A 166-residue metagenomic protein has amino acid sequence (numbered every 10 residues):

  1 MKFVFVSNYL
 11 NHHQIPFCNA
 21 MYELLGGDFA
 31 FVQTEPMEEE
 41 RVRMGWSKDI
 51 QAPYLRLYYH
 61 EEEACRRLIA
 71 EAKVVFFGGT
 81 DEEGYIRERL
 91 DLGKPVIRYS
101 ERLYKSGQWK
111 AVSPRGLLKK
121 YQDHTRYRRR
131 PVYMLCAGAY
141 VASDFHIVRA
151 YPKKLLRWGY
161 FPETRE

Functional and structural regions predicted by a protein language model:
M1-I50, A70-A72: N-terminal subdomain of nucleotide-sugar transferases
K2-F5, E62-G84, K94-R98, L135: Short N-terminal targeting/anchoring amphipathic segment
L10-N11, G79-D81, R102, A137-Y140: Helix N-cap/beta->alpha junction signal
H13-Q14, M37-R43, G84-Y85, S106-G107 (+1 more regions): Short, charged/polar "capping" segments at the starts of alpha-helices and the immediately preceding loops
E40-A70, F76-G78, K105-Q108: A short, charged, and often flexible helix/loop element on the N-terminal side of the glycosyltransferase catalytic
R89-Q108, L135, L155-W158: Active-site proximal beta-strand in glycosyltransferases
K105-R126, T164: Nucleotide-sugar donor phosphate/pyrophosphate-binding loop at the beta->alpha transition of glycosyltransferases
R129-E166: Donor nucleotide-sugar binding/catalytic pocket of nucleotide-sugar-dependent glycosyltransferases
